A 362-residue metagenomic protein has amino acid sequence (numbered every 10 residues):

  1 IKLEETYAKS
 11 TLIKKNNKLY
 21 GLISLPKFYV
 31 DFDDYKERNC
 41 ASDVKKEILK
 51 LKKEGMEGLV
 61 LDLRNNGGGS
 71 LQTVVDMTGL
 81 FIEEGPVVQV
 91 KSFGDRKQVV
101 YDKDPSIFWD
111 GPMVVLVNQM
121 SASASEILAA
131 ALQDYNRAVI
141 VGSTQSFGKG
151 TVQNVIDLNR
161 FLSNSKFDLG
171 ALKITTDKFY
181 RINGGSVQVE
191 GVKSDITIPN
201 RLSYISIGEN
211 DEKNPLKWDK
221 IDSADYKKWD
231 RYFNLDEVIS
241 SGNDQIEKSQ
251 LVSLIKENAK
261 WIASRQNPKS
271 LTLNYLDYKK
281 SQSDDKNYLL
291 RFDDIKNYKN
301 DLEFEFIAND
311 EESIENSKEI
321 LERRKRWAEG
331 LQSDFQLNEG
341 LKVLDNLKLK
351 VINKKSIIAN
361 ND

Functional and structural regions predicted by a protein language model:
I1-F161, E329, S333: Cleft-lining beta-strand/loop regions that shape enzyme active-site pockets
L19-L22, A171-K173, P215: A residue-level signal for beta-strand positions that form part of recognition/binding surfaces within mature
S24-K27, L63, V117, I174-K178 (+3 more regions): Flexible glycine-/small-residue-rich
F32-E37, D157-L169, S317-R324: Low-complexity, polar-biased intrinsically disordered regions enriched in Pro/Ser/Thr/Gly
S70, V99-V100, V139, K166 (+2 more regions): Mature, folded catalytic cores of secreted/periplasmic enzymes
A124, N136, V141-I207: Polar, glycine-rich mid-to-C-terminal structural blocks that act as macromolecule-binding/assembly scaffolds
R181-A359: Conserved functional hotspot residues or short segments at active or partner-binding sites across diverse domains
